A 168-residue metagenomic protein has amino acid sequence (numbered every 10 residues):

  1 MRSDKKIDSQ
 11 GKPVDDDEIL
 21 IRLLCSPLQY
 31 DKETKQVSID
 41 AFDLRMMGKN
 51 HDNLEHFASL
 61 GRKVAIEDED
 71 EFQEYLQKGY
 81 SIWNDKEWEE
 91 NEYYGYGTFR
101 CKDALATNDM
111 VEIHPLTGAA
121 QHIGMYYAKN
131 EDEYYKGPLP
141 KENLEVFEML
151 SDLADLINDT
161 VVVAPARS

Functional and structural regions predicted by a protein language model:
M1-A58: ADP-ribose/NAD+-binding catalytic cleft of ART/PARP-like enzymes
S3, D16, D40, F72 (+3 more regions): Terminal low-complexity, poorly structured segments
I7, I19-I21, I39, I66 (+4 more regions): Weak global preference for isoleucine
Q10, L24, D40-F42, G79 (+4 more regions): Compositionally biased, intrinsically disordered low-complexity segments
G11, T34-K35, K86, G118 (+1 more regions): Intrinsic-disorder/low-complexity loop/linker signature
P13-D16, L23, K35, D68 (+3 more regions): Short linear sequence motifs
M47-M125: ADP-ribosyltransferase catalytic core
D103-S168: Active-site or metal-binding loop neighborhoods of secreted/extracellular toxin and effector enzymes
